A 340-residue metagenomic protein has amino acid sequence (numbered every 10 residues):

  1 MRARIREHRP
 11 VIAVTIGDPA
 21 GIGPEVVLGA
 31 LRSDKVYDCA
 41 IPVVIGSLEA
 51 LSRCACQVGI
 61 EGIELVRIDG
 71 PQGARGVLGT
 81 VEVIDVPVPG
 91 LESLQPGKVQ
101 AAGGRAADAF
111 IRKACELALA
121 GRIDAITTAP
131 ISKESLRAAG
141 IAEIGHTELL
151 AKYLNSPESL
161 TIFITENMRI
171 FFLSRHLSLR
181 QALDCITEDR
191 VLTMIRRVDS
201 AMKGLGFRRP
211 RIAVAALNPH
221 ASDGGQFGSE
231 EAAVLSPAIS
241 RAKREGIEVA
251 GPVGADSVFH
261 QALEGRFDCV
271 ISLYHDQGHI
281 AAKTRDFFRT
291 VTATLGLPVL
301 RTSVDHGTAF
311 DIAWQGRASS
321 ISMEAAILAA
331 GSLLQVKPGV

Functional and structural regions predicted by a protein language model:
M1-H146, D189-L273, Q277-T292, L297-T302 (+2 more regions): Contiguous, glycine/small-aliphatic-enriched amphipathic segments in soluble metabolic enzymes
L48, V88, L154, H176-L177: Short loop segments at secondary-structure junctions
Q72, A151, S159-I162, K203-G204: A generic local secondary-structure boundary/capping motif
V86-P89, L160, I164-E166: Flexible glycine-/small-residue-enriched beta->alpha junction loops that bind anionic phosphate/pyrophosphate groups
A138-L160: Glycine/threonine-rich beta-strand-loop-alpha-helix active-site module that forms ligand/phosphate-binding
L149, T161, I170-F172, V299-R301: Conserved hydrophobic/aromatic beta-strand scaffold that supports enzyme active sites
F163-C185, D189-T193: Ligand-binding beta-strand-loop-alpha-helix segment within the catalytic cores of soluble metabolic enzymes
